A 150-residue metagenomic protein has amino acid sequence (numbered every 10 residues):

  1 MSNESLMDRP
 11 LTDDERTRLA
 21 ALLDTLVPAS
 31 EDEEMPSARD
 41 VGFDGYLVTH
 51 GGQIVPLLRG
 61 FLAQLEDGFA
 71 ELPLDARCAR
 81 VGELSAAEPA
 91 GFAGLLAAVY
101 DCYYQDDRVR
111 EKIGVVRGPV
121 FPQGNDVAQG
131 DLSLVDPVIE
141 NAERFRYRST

Functional and structural regions predicted by a protein language model:
S2-E4, T17-T25, E34-T150: Mature-region segments of soluble proteins
S5-D13: N-terminal module-boundary/linker segments of secreted carbohydrate-active enzymes
S30-E31: N-terminal domain-start signal
